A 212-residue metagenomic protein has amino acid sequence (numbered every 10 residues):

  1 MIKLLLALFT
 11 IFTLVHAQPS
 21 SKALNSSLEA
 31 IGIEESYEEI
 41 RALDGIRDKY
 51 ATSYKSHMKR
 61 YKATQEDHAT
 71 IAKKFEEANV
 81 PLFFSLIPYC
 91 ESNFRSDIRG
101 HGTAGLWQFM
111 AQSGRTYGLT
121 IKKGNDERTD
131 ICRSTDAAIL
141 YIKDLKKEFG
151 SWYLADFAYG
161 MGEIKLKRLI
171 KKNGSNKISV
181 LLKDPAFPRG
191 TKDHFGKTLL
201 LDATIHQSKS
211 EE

Functional and structural regions predicted by a protein language model:
L4-T13: Sec-dependent N-terminal signal peptides
H16-N79: An acidic, Gly/Ser/Thr/Pro-rich helix-cap/linker signature
H57-H68, E77-V80, R99-W107, E127-T135 (+2 more regions): Solvent-exposed, acidic/flexible segments
V80-R95, A155-G160, T198: Short, functionally critical alpha-helical segments immediately adjacent to catalytic or ligand/cofactor-binding
D97-G102, R168-K172: Short, solvent-exposed loop/turn and secondary-structure capping segments
G102-K123, T135-A137, I142: Substrate-binding/active-site groove segments that recognize and process beta-1,4-linked N-acetyl-hexosamine
I142-N173: Catalytic and binding regions of secreted/periplasmic enzymes and modules that target cell-wall glycans
S210-E212: Low-complexity, Gly/Ser/Thr/Pro-rich intrinsically disordered linker/tail segments
